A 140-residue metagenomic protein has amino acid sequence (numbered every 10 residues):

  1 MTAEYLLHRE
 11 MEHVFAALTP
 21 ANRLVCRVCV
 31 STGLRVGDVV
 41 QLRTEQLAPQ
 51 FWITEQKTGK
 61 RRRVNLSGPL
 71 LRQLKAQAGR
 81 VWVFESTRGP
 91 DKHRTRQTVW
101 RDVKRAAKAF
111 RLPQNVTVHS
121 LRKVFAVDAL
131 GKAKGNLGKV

Functional and structural regions predicted by a protein language model:
M1-T2, H8-R9, A17-L18, P49-L71: Basic, Lys/Arg-rich DNA-contacting stretches centered on the C-terminal catalytic core of tyrosine recombinase systems
E4-V36: Basic, Lys/Arg- and aromatic-enriched nucleic-acid-binding interface segment
M11, N22-R23, R96, W100 (+1 more regions): Short, leucine-enriched amphipathic alpha-helices that occur as contiguous helical runs
A21, T32, Q114, K132-A133: Flexible coil/turn residues that form the inter-helical turn or adjacent wing/linker of helix-turn-helix
R27, S31, V124-V140: C-terminal catalytic core of tyrosine-transesterase DNA break-rejoin enzymes
C29-P49, G138-K139: Short, charged phosphate-coordinating catalytic segments
P49-E55, T117, D128, G138-K139: Short functional hotspots where side chains directly engage DNA or cofactors
Q56-K75, V81-K104: C-terminal catalytic core of Y-nucleophile DNA break-rejoin enzymes
